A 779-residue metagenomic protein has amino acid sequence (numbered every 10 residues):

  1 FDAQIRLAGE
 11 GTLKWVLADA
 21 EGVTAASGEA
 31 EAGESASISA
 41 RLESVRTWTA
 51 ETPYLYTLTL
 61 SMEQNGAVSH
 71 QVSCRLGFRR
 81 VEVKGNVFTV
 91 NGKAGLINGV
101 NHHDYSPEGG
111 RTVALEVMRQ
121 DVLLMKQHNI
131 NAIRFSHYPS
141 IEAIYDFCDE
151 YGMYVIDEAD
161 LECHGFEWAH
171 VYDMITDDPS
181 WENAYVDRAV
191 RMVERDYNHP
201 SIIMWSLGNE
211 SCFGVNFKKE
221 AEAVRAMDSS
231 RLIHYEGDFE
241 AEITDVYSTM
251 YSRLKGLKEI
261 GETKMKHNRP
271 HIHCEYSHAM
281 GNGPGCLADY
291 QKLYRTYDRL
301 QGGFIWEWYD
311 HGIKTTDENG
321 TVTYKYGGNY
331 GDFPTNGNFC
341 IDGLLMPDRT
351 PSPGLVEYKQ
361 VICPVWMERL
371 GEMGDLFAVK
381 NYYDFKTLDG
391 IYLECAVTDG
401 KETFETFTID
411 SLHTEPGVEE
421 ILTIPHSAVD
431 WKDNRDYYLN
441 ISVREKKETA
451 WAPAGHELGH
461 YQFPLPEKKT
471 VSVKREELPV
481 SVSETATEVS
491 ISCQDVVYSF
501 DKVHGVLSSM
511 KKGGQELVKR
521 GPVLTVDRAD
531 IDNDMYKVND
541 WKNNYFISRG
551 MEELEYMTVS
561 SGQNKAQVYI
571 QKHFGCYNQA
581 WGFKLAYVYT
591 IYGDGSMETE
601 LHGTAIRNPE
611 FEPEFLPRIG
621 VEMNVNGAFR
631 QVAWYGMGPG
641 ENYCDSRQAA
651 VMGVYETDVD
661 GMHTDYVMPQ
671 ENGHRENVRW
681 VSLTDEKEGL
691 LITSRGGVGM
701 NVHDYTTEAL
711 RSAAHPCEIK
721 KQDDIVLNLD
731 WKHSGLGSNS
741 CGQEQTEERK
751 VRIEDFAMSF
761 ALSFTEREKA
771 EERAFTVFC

Functional and structural regions predicted by a protein language model:
D2-A8, L376-D384, A761: Short edge beta-strand/loop segments characteristic of extracellular beta-sandwich folds
A3-K84, D430-D433, Y437-E484: Extended acidic/polar, glycine-enriched regions that form or flank non-catalytic beta-rich accessory modules
I5-T12, Y383-I391, A580, P609-F615: A short beta-turn/strand-edge loop motif at beta-sheet boundaries
E29-A36, S411-E419, K750-I753: Short proline/glycine- and polar residue-rich coil/turn motifs
R46, L55, S69-A132, S140 (+1 more regions): An acidic-aromatic substrate-binding cleft motif
T49, P425-N434, T449, A454 (+1 more regions): Beta-strand/loop-rich accessory regions of lumenal/periplasmic or secreted enzymes, predominantly carbohydrate-active
A67-A378, Y382-D389, E394-E402: Extended substrate-binding grooves/exosites of carbohydrate-active enzymes
Y294-G505, T599, K769-R773: Carbohydrate-binding surfaces of carbohydrate-active enzymes
